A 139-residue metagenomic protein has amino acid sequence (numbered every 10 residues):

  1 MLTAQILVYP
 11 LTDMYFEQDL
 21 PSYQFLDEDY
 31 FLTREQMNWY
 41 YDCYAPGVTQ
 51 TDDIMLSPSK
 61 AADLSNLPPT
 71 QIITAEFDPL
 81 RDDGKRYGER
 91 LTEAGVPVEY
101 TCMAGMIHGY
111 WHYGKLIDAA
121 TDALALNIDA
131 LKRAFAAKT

Functional and structural regions predicted by a protein language model:
M1-T139: Alpha/beta-hydrolase superfamily serine-hydrolase fold, recognizing
